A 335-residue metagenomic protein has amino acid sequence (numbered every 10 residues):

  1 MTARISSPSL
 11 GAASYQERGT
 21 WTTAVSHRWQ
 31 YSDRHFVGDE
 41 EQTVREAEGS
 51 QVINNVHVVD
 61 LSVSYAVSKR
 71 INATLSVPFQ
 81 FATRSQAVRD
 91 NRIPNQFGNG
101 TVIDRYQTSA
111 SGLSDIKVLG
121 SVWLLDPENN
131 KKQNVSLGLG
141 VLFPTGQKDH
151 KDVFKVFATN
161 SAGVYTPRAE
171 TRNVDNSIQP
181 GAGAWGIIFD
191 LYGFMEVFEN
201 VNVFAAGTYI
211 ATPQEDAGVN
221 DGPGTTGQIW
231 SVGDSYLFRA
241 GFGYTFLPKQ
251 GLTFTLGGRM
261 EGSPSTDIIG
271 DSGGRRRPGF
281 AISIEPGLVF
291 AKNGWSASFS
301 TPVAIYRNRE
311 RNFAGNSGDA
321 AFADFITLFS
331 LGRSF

Functional and structural regions predicted by a protein language model:
T2, W29-V58, S177: Surface-exposed strand-loop-strand hairpins of Gram-negative outer-membrane beta-barrel proteins
G11-T20, S32-H35, R70, D126-V135 (+4 more regions): Short loop/turn motifs that connect adjacent beta-strands in outer-membrane beta-barrel proteins
Q16, H27-W29, Y65, V77 (+6 more regions): Residue-level signature of outer-membrane beta-barrel architecture
G19, N55-V59, V102, A110-I116 (+6 more regions): Residues that define the transmembrane beta-barrel architecture of outer-membrane proteins
V25-W29, L75-F79, L137-F143, A205-Y209 (+3 more regions): Transmembrane beta-barrel strands of outer-membrane/channel proteins
F36-R45, I210, Q214-F335: Outer membrane beta-barrel transmembrane domains
L61, V118-G120, L137, F189-L191 (+3 more regions): Membrane-embedded beta-strands of outer-membrane beta-barrel proteins, especially the hydrophobic/small aromatic
A82-S231: Outer-membrane pore/translocation modules
